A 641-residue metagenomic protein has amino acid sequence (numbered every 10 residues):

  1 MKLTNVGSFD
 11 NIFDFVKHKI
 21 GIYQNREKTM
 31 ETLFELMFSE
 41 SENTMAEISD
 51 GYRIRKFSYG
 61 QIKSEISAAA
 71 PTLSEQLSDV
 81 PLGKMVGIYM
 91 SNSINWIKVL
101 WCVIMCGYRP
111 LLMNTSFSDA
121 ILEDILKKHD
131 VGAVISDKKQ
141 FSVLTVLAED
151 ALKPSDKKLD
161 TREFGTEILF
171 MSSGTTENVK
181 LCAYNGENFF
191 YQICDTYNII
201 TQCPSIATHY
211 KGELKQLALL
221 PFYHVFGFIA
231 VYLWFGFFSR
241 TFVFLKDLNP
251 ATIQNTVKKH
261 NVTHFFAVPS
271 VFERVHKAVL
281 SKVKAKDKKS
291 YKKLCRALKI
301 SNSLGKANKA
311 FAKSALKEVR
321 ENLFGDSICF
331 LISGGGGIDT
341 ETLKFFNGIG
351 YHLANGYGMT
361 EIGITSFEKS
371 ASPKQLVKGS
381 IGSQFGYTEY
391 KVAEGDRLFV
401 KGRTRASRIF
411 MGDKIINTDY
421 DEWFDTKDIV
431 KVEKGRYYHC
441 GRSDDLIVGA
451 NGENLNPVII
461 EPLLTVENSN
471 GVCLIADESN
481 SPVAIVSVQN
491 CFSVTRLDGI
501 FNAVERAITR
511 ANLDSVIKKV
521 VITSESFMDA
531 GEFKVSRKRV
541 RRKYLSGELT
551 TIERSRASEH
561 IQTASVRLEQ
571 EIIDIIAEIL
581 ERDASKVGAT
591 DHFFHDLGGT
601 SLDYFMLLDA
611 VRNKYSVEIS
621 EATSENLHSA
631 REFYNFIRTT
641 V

Functional and structural regions predicted by a protein language model:
E42-T44, K153-M171, E177-N178, P204-K215: Conserved pre-ATP/AMP-binding loop-to-beta segment of ANL
Y52-F57, T72-F117, L219: Conserved AMP-binding/adenylate-forming
S58-G60, E167-D195: Conserved AMP-binding A3 loop
E65-P71, C182-H209: Conserved structural elements of the adenylate-forming
I193-K215, F222-K309, K313, K317: Conserved AMP-binding/adenylation subdomain of ANL enzymes
F311-Y437, S443-L446, I460-E461: Conserved AMP-binding/adenylate-forming
V392, D396, K427-L513, D609: AMP-binding/adenylate-forming catalytic core of the ANL superfamily
I447, E505-Q562, S585, L608: Conserved C-terminal "lid"/linker of ANL adenylate-forming enzymes
